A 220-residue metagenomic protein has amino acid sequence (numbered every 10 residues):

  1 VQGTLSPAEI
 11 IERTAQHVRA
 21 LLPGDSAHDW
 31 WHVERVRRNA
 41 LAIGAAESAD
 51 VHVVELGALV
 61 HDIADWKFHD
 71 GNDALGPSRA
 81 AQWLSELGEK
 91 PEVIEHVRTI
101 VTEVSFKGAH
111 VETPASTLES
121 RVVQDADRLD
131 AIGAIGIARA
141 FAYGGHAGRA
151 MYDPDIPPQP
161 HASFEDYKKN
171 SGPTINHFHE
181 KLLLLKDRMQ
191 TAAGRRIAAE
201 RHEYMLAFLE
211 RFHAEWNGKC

Functional and structural regions predicted by a protein language model:
Q2-L5, E9, L21-E47, V60 (+1 more regions): Divalent metal-dependent phosphate-bond-processing catalytic cores, especially two-metal-ion Mg2+/Mn2+ enzymes that act
V36, N72-E86: An active-site-proximal "capping" alpha-helix that borders the catalytic cofactor pocket
A45-S48, A64-F68, S85, E89: Amphipathic alpha-helical interaction elements
V51-H69, G76, V97-K107: His-Asp-centered metal-binding catalytic motifs of divalent-metal-dependent phosphohydrolases/nucleases
H69-D73, A134-I135: Conserved strand-to-helix beginnings and helix N-cap segments that scaffold or border functional pockets
L87-Q124: Hydrophobic, well-structured mid-protein blocks that either form specific transmembrane helices
